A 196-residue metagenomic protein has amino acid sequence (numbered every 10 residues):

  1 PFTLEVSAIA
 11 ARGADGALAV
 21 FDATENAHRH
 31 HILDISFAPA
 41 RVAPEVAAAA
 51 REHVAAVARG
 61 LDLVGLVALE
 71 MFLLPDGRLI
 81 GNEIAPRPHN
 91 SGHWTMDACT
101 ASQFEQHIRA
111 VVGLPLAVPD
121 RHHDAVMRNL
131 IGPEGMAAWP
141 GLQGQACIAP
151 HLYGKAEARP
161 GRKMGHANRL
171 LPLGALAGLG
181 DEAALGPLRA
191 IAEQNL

Functional and structural regions predicted by a protein language model:
P1, D97-T100, P172: Short beta->alpha junction loops/turns
P1-P75: Internal nucleotide-binding/catalytic subdomain
T3, D15-L18, H28-H30, H89 (+3 more regions): Short, acidic Gly/Pro/Ser/Thr-rich loop/turn segments
A8, A23, M71, I84 (+2 more regions): Generic structural hydrophobic/aromatic packing signal, biased to beta-strands
H31-R41, E83-M96: Short, flexible active-site loops
A48-L69, P75, A85-P133: Active-site "cap" helix and flanking loop/linker of ATP-utilizing ligase/carboxylase catalytic domains
G77-I80: Conserved protein kinase catalytic/activation segment
R109-L196: Peripheral (often C-terminal) accessory segments that flank ATP-dependent C-N-forming ligase machineries
